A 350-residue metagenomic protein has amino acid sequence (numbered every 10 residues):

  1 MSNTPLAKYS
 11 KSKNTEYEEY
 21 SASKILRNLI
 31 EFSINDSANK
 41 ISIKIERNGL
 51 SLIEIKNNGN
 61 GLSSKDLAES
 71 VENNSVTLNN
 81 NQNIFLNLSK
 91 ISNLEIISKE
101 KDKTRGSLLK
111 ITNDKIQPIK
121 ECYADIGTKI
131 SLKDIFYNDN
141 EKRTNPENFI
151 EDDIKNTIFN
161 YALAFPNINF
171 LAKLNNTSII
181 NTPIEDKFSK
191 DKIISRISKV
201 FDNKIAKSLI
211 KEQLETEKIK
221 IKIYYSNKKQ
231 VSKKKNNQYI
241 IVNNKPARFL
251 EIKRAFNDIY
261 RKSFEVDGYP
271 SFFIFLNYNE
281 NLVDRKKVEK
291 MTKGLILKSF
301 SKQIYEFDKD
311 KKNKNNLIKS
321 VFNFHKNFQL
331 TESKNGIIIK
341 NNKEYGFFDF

Functional and structural regions predicted by a protein language model:
S2-I337, G346: N-terminal phosphate-binding caps/lids of nucleotide- and nucleic-acid-binding domains
K343, F347-F350: C-terminal target-recognition/interaction regions appended to catalytic cores
